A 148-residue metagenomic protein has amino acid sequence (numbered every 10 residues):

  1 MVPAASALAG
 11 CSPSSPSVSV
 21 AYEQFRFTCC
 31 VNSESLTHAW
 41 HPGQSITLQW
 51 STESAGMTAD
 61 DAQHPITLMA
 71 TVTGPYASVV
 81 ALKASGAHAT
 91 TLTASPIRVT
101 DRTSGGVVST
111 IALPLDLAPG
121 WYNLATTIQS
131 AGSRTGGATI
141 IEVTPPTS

Functional and structural regions predicted by a protein language model:
A7-G10: C-terminal motif of bacterial Sec signal peptides marking the signal peptidase cleavage site
S15-V108: Contiguous segments within soluble domain cores/interaction surfaces
G43, P119-G120: Beta-strand-connecting loops/turns
A112-A118: Short, surface-exposed loop/turn segments at beta-strand-coil junctions that are enriched for proline with nearby
Y122-T126: A short tyrosine-centered beta-strand micro-motif
T127-A131: Beta-strand-rich extracellular modules
G132-S148: Short beta-strand elements
